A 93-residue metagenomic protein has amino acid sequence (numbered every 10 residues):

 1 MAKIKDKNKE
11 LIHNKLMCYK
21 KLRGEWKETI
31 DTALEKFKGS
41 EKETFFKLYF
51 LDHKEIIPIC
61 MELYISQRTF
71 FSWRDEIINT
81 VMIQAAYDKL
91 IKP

Functional and structural regions predicted by a protein language model:
M1-K36, T69, I83-P93: N-terminal interaction/assembly modules
E35-E43: Short helix-coil-helix linker/hinge
E41, D52-H53, L90-P93: Charge-rich, acidic-biased intrinsically disordered regions
E43-T44, R68: Short, solvent-exposed positions on alpha-helices
K47-Y49: Short alpha-helical segment immediately N-terminal to, or the first helix within, an HTH/HTH-like DNA-binding domain
D52-T69: Helix-turn-helix DNA-binding module
W73: Residues within the DNA-recognition helix of helix-turn-helix
I77-I78: Conserved kinase catalytic-core helix
